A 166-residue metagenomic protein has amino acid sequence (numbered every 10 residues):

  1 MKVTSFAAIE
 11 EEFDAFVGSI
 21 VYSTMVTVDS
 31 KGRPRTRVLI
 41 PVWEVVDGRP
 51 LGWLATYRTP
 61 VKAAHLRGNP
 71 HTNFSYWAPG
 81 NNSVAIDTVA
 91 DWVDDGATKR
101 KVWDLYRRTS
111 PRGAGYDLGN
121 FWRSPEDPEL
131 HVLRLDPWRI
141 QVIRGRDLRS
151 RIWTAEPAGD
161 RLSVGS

Functional and structural regions predicted by a protein language model:
M1-S5, A85-S166: Charged, gly/pro-rich active-site loop segments
M1-T24, D160: Extreme N-terminal tail/first-helix region
A15-S30, T72-Y76: A short, Trp-centered hydrophobic/proline-enriched beta-strand micro-motif
V21-S23, P50, I86-T88: Structural detector for hydrophobic anchor residues on beta-strands
T27-K31, V45, Y76-P79, R144: Short acidic, glycine-rich loop/turn motifs
R37-I40: Conserved beta-strand in the GNAT
V42-N81: A short mixed-secondary-structure module that forms the rim of ligand-binding clefts
